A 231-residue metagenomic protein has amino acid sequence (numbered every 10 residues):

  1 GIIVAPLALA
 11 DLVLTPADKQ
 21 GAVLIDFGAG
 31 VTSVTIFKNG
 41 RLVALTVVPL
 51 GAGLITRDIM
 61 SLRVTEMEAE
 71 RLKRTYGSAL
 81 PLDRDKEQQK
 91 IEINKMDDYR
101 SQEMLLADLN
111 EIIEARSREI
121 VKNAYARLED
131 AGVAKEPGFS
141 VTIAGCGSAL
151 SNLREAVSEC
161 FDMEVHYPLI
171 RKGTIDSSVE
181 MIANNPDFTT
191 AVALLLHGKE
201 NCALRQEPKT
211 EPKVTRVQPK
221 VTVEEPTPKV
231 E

Functional and structural regions predicted by a protein language model:
G1-I2, R41-Y76: Glycine-rich phosphate-binding loop plus the immediately following alpha-helix
G1-V23, T65-E66, G77-I91, M96-L109 (+2 more regions): Nucleotide/phosphate-binding catalytic cleft detector across ATP-hydrolyzing and phosphate-transferring enzymes
V4-L7, N39, V48, R74 (+1 more regions): Short, ordered loop/turn segments at secondary-structure junctions
D11, L169-V217: Glycine-rich phosphate-binding/hydrolytic loop that grips phosphoryl groups
T15-A44, I59, L194: Gly/Thr-rich phosphate-binding beta-strand-loop-beta motif of the actin/hexokinase/Hsp70
V43-A44, R57, D108, T174-M181: Short beta-alpha connecting loops at secondary-structure transitions that line or flank enzyme active sites
S78-P81, E136-C160: Glycine-rich phosphate-binding loops at beta-strand->alpha-helix junctions
V121, Y125-S140: Phosphate/pyrophosphate-binding loops at sites that engage ATP/ADP/AMP, CoA/4′-phosphopantetheine, polyphosphate
